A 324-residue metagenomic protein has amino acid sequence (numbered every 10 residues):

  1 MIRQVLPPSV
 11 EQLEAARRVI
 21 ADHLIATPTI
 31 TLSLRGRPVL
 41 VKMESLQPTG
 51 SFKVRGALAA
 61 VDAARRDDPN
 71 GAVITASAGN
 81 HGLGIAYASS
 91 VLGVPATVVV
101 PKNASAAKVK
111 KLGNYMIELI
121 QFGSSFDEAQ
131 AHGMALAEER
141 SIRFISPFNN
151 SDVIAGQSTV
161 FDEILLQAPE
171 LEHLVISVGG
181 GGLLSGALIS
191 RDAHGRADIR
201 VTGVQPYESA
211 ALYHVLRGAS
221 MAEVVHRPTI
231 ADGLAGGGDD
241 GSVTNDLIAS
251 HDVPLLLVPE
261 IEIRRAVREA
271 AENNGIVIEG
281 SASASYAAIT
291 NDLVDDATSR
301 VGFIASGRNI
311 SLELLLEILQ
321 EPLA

Functional and structural regions predicted by a protein language model:
M1-A324: PLP-dependent amino-acid enzyme catalytic core
